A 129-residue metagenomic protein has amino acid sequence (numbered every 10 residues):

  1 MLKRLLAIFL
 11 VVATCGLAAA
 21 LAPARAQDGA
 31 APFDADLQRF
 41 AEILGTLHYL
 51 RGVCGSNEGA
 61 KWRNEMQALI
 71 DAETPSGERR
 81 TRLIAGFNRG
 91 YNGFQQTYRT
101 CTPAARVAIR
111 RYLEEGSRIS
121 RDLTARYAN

Functional and structural regions predicted by a protein language model:
M1-V11: Bacterial N-terminal signal peptides that target proteins for export
T14-A24: C-terminal segment of classical bacterial N-terminal signal peptides
R25-N57: Immediate post-signal-peptide N-terminus of mature secreted/exported proteins
E58-N129: Compact alpha-helical subdomains of small soluble proteins
